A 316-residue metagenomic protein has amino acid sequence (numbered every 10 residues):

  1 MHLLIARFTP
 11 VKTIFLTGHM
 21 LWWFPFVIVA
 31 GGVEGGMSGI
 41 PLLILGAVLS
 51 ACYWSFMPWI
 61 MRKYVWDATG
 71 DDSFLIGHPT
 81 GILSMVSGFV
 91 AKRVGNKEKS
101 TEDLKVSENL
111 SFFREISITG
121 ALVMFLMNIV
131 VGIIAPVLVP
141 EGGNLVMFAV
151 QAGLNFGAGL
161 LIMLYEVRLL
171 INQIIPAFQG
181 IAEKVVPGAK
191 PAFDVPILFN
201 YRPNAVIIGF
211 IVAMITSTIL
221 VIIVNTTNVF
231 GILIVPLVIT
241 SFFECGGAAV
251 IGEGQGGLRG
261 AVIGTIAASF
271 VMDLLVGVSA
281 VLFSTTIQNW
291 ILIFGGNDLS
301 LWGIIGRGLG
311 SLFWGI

Functional and structural regions predicted by a protein language model:
M1-Q173, V185, A189, S284-I316: Signature of multi-pass transmembrane helix bundles
G36-I44, N109, F113-I118, L145-L154 (+6 more regions): Hydrophobic, aromatic-rich alpha-helical transmembrane segments and their membrane-interface anchor motifs
I82-N96, I175-N228, I232, P236-F243: Helix-loop-helix junctions within the multi-pass membrane cores of secondary transporters/permeases
G209-I316: C-terminal transmembrane helix pair
